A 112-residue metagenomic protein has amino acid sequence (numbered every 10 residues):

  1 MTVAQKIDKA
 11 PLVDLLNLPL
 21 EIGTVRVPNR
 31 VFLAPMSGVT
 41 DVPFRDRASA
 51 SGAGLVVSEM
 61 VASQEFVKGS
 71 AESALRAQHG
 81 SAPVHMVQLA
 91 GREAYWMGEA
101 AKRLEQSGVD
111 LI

Functional and structural regions predicted by a protein language model:
M1-I7: Radical SAM enzyme core and accessory elements
I7-E21, M36-L111: Glycine-rich, positively charged N-terminal anion/phosphate-binding segment
R26-V31, P83-M86: Short beta-strand/loop segments at the ligand-binding rim of alpha/beta enzyme cores
